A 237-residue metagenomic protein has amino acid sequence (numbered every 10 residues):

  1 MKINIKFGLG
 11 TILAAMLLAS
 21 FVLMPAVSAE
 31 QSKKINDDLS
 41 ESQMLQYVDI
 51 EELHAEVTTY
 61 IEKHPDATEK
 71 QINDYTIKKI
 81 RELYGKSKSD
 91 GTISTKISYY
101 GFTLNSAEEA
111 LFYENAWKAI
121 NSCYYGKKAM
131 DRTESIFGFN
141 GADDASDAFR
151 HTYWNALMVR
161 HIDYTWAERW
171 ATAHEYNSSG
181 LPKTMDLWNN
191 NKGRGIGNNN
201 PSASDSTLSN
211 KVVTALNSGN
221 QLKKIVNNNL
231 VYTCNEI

Functional and structural regions predicted by a protein language model:
K2-V27: Sec-dependent N-terminal signal peptides of Gram-positive bacterial secreted proteins and lipoproteins
E30-R169, Y176-I237: Intrinsically disordered, low-complexity, mixed-charge
